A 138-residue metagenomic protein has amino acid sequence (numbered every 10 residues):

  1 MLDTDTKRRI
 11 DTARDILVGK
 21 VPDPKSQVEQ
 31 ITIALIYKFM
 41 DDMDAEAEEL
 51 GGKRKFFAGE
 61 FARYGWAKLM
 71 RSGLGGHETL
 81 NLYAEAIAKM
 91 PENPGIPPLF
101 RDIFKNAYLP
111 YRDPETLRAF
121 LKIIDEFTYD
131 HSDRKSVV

Functional and structural regions predicted by a protein language model:
M1-V138: Non-catalytic, mostly N-terminal accessory regions of nucleic-acid modification and defense proteins
